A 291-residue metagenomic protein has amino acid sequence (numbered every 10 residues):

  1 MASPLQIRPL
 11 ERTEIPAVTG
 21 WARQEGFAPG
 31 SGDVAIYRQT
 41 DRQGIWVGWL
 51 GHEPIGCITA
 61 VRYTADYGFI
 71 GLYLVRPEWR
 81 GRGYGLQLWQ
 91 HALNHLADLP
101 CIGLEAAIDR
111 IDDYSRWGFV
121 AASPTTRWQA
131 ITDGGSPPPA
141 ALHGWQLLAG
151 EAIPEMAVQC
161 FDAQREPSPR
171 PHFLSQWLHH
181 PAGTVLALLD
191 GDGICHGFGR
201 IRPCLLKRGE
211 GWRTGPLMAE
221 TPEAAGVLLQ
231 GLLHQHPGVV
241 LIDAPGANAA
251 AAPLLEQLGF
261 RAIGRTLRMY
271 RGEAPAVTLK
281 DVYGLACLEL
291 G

Functional and structural regions predicted by a protein language model:
I7-L10, I15, G20-R23, F27 (+4 more regions): Ligand-binding pocket scaffold of soluble enzyme catalytic domains
P16, F119-R213: Amide-forming acyltransferase catalytic core, primarily the GNAT-like/NAT-type and related acyltransferase folds
G30, A35-G56, F69, C101 (+2 more regions): A short helix-loop-beta-strand connector motif used in the catalytic cores of GNAT acetyltransferases and, in some
V47, H52-V61, G68-L74, G193-K207 (+1 more regions): Conserved beta-strand in the GNAT
V75, G81-N94, T221-H234, P253: Conserved acetyl-CoA-binding loop-helix of GNAT-fold acetyltransferases
P77-E155: Contiguous mid-protein beta-loop-alpha structural module that forms a pocket-lining wall or clamp of enzyme active
A106, W117-S136, P216-M218, V239-G291: Active-site/acyl-donor-binding loops of N-acyltransferases
V185, C195-I201, L206-A247: Flexible loop/N-cap segments at domain edges
